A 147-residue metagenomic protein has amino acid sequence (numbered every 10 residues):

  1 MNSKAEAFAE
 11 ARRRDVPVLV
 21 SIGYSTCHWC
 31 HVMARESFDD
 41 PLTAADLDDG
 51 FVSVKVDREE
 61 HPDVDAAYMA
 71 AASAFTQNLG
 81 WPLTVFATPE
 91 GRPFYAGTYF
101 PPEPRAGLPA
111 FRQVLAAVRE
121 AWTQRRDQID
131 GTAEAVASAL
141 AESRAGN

Functional and structural regions predicted by a protein language model:
M1-N147: Replace the tail clause
